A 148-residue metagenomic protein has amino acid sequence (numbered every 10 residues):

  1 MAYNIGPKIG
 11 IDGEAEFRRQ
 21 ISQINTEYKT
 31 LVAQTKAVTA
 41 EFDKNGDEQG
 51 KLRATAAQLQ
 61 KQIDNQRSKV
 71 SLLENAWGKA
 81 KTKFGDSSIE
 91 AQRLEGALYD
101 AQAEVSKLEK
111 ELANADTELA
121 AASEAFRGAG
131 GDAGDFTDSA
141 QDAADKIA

Functional and structural regions predicted by a protein language model:
M1, I5-E16, Q20-A148: Residues at a specific register/face of alpha-helical coiled-coils
